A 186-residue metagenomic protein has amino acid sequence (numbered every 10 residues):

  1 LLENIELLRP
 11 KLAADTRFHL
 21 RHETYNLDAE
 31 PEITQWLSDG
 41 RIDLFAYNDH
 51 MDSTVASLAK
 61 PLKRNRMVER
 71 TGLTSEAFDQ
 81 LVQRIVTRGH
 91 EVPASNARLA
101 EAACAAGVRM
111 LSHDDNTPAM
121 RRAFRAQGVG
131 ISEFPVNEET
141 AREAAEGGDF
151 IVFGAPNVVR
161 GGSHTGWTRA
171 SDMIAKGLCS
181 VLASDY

Functional and structural regions predicted by a protein language model:
L1-D115, Q127, E133-P135: Metal-coordinating catalytic core of metallo-dependent amide/deamination hydrolases
F18, R109-Y186: Active-site-adjacent C-terminal substructures of enzyme catalytic domains
